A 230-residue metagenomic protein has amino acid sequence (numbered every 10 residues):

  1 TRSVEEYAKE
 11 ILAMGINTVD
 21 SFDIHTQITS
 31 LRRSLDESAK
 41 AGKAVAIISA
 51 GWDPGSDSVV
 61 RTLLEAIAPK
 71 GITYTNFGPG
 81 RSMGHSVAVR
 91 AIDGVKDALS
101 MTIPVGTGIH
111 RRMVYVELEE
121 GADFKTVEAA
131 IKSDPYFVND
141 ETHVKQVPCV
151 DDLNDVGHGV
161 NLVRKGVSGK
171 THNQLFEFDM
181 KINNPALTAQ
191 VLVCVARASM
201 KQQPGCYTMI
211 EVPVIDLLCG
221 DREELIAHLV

Functional and structural regions predicted by a protein language model:
R2-S21: Rossmann-fold NAD(P) dinucleotide-binding segment
D20, A46-A50, N76, L99-S100: General beta-strand structural signal in soluble alpha/beta enzymes
F22-A46: Rossmann-fold NAD(P)-binding glycine/threonine-rich loop
H25-I28, S49-D57, P79-M83, P185: Gly/Ser/Thr-rich loops at beta-strand to alpha-helix junctions that form or flank small-molecule/cofactor-binding
R33-D36, S56-I72, R90-A98, Y136 (+1 more regions): Oxidoreductase and adenylate-handling cofactor-binding alpha/beta cores
K43-E65, L192: Short alpha-helices
G80-R197: C-terminal substrate-binding/catalytic lobe of Rossmann-fold NAD(P)-dependent oxidoreductases
L175-V230: NAD(P)-dependent Rossmann-like dehydrogenase/reductase catalytic/cofactor-binding core
